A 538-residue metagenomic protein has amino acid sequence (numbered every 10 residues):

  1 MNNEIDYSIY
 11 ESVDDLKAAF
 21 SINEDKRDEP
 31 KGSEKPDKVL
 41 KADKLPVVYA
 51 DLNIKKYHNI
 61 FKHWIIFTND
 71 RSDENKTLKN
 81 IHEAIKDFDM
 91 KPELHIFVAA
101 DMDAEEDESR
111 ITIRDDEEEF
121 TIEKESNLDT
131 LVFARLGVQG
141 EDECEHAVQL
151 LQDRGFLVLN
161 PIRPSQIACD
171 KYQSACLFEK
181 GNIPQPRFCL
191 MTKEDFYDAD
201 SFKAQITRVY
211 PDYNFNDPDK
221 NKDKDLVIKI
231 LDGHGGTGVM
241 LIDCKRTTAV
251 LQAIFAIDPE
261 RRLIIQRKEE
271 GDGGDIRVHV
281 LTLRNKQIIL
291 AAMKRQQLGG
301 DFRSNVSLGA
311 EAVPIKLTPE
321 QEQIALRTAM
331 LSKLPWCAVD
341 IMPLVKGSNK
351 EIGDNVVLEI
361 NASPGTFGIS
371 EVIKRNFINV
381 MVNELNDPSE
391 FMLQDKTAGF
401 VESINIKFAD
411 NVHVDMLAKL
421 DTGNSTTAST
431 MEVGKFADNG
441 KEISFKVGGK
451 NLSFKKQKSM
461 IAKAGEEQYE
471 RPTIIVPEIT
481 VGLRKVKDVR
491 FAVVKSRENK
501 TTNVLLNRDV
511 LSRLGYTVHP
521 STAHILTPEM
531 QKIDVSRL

Functional and structural regions predicted by a protein language model:
Y10-S12, L16, S21-D28, K41-K44 (+5 more regions): Active-site nucleotide/adenylate-binding loops and adjacent lid/helix of ATP-dependent enzymes
L45-N53, N59-S72, V132-F133: Short hydrophobic beta-strand segments
D70-Y197: Conserved N-proximal alpha/beta basic substrate-recognition cap immediately N-terminal to, or forming the N-lobe
V209-N221, G347-S348, V401-D415: A short acidic-Thr-Gly-centered motif at the start of a beta-strand
K224, G235-E320: Phosphate-binding site of ATP-dependent enzymes
Q266-R267, D275-R277, L334-G347: A short glycine-rich, hydrophobically flanked beta-strand micro-motif that places a catalytic Asp/Glu for divalent metal
E311-P319, M330-L334, P343-T397: C-terminal active-site "lid" helix and adjoining low-complexity regulatory extension at the edge of ATP-using catalytic
L393-L538: Pepsin/retropepsin-fold aspartyl endopeptidases
